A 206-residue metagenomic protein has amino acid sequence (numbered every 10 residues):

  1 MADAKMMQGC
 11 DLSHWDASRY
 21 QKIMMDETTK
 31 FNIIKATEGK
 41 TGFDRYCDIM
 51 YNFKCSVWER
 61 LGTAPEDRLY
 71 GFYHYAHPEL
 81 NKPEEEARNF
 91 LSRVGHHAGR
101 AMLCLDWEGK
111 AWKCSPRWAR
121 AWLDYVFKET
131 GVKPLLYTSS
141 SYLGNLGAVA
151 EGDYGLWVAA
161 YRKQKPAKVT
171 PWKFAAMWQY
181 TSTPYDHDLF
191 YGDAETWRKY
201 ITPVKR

Functional and structural regions predicted by a protein language model:
M1-S18, K22-D26, L143, V149-R206: Functionally critical loop-and-helix segments that line ligand-binding/catalytic clefts of soluble enzyme domains
A2-V132: Substrate-binding cleft of extracellular glycoside hydrolase catalytic domains
T28-T29, T37, T41, T63 (+6 more regions): Residue-identity detector for threonine
G99-P171: Catalytic domains of cell-wall/extracellular-matrix polysaccharide-remodeling enzymes, centered on de-N-acetylation
